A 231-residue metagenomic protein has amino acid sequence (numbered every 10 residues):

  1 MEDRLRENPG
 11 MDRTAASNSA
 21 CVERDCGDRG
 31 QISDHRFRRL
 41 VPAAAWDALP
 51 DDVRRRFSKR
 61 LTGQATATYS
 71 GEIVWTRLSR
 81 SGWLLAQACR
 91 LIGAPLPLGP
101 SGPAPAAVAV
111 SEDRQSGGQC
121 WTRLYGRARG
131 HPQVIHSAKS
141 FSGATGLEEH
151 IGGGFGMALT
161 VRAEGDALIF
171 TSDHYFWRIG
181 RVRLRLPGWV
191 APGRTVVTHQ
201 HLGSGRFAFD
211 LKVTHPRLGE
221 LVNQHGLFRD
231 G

Functional and structural regions predicted by a protein language model:
E2-A43: Eukaryotic low-complexity, non-globular regulatory regions
E7-P9, G126, L218: Intrinsic structural disorder/low-complexity segments
C26-G203, F207-V213, Q224: Soluble ligand-binding/transfer domains with enclosed cavities or grooves
T214-E220: Exposed beta-sheet edge/beta-hairpin loop segments within beta-rich domains
L227-G231: Short beta-strand-to-coil "C-cap" segments at the C-terminal boundary of structured domains/repeats, marking
